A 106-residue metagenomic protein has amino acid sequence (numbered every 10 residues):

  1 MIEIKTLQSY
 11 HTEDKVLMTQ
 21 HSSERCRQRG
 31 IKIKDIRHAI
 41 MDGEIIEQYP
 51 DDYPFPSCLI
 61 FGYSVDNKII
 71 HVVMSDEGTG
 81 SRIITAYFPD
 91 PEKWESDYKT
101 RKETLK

Functional and structural regions predicted by a protein language model:
M1-K106: Ribonuclease/tRNase effector modules and their secretory precursors
